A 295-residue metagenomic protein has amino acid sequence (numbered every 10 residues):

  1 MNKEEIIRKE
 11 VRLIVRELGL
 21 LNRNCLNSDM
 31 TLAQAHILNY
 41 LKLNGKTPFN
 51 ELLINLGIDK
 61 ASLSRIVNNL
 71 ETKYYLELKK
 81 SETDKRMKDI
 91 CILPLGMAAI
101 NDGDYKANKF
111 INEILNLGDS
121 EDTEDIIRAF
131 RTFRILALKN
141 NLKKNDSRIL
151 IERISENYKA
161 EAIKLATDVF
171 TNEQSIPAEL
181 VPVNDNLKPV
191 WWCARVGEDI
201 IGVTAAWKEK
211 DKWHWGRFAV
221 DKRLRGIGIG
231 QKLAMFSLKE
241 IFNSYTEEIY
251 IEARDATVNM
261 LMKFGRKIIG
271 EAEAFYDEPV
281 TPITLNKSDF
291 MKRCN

Functional and structural regions predicted by a protein language model:
M1-S28: N-terminal leader segment of winged-helix/HTH proteins
L20-S62: N-terminal helix-turn-helix DNA-binding core of bacterial DNA-binding proteins
N69-E124: Charged, amphipathic alpha-helical coiled-coil/dimerization segments
S81, Y250-E252, M262, K267-N286: Conserved catalytic-core motifs of GNAT/GCN5-like acyltransferases
D125-T132, K144-A178, W191-C193, I200 (+1 more regions): Short amphipathic alpha-helix that is part of the acyltransferase structural core
C193, D199-W207, K212-A219: Conserved beta-strand in the GNAT
V220, G226-K239: Conserved acetyl-CoA-binding loop-helix of GNAT-fold acetyltransferases
I241-R254: Conserved GNAT acetyl-CoA-binding A-motif
